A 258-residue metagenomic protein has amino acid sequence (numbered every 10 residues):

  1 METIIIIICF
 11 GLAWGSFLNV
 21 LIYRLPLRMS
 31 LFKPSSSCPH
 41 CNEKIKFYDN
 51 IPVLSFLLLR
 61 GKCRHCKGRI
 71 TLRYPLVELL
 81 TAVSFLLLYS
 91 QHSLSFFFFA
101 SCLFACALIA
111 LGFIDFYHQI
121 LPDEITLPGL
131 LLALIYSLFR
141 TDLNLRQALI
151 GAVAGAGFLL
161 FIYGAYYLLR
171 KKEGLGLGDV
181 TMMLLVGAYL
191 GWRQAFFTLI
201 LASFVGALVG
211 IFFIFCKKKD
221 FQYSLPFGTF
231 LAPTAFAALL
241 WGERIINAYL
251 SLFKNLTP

Functional and structural regions predicted by a protein language model:
M1-A13, F85, Y89, L134-T141 (+1 more regions): Hydrophobic alpha-helical transmembrane segments
I7, F98, L103-C106, A110-V205 (+1 more regions): Functional transmembrane core segments of multi-pass inner-membrane proteins
L18, I22, S84, L88 (+8 more regions): Alpha-helical membrane-inserting segments
L18-R73, F227: Membrane-proximal soluble regions of multi-pass membrane proteins
N19-R24, R60-G68, L108-H118, I162-E173 (+1 more regions): C-terminal ends of transmembrane helices
L72-V77, D123: Select subsegments of transmembrane alpha-helices in polytopic membrane proteins, especially boundary-proximal
L177-G178, I211-F236: Interfacial loop-to-transmembrane junctions
R193-Y223: Conserved post-catalytic alpha-helical subdomain immediately downstream of the catalytic base and nucleotide-binding
